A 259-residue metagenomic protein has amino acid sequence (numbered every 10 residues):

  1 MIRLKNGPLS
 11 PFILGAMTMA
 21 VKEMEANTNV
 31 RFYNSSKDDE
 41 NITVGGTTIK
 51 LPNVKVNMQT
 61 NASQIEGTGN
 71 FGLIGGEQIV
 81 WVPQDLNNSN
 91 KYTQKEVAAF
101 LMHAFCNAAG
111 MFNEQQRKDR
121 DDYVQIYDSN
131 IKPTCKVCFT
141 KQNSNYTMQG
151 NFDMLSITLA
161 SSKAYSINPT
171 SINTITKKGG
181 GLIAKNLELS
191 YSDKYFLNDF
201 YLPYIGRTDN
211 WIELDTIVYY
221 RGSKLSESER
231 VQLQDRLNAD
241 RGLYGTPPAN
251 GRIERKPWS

Functional and structural regions predicted by a protein language model:
M1-S259: Zinc-dependent metalloendopeptidases
